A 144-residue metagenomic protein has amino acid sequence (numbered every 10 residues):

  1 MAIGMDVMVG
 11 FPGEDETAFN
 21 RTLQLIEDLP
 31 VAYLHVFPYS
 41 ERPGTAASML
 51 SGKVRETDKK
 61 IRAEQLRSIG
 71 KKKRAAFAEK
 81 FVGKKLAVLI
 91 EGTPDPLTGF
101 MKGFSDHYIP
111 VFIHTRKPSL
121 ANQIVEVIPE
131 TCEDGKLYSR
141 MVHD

Functional and structural regions predicted by a protein language model:
M1-T45, Q65-K73: Conserved C-terminal portion of the radical SAM core fold that forms the substrate/S-adenosylmethionine-binding
M49-D144: Terminal RNA-binding accessory module
